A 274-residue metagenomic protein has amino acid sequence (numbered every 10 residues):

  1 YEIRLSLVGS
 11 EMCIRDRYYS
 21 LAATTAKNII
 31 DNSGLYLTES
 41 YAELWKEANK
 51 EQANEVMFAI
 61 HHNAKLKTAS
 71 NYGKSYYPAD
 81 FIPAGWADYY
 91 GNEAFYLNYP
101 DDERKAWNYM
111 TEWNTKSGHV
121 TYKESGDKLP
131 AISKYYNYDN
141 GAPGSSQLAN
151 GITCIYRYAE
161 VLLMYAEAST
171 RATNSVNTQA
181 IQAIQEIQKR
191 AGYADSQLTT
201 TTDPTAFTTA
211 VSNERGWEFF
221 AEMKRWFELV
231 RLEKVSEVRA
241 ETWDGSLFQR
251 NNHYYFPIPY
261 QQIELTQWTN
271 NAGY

Functional and structural regions predicted by a protein language model:
R4, S10-E11, R15-S70, E103-Y274: Acidic/polar-rich alpha-helix caps and helix-coil junctions
S70-A79: Active-site-adjacent substrate-recognition loops and nearby beta-strands within hydrolase catalytic domains
P78-A94, D101-R104: Short, cationic low-complexity segments
